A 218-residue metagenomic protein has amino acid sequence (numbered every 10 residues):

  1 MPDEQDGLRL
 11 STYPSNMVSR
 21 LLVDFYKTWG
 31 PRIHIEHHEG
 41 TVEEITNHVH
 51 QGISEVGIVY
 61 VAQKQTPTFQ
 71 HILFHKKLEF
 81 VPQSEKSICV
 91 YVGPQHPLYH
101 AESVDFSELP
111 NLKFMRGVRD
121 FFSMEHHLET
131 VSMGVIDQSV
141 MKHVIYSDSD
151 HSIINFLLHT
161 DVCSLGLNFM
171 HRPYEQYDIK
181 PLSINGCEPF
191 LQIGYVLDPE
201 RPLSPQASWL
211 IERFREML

Functional and structural regions predicted by a protein language model:
E4-P67: Central regulatory/effector-binding core of bacterial HTH transcription factors
G7-T12, G57, Y91, M115 (+2 more regions): Short, well-ordered beta-strand segments
M17-D24, T66, F106, P110-D137 (+1 more regions): Secondary-structure junction motif
T41, H50-S54, D120-K180: Hydrophobic hinge/microswitch elements
T46, H50, F80, F106 (+1 more regions): Short hydrophobic/charged patches on amphipathic alpha-helices used for structural packing and interfaces
I72-I88, V92-M115: Flexible hinge/capping segments at coil-to-helix
H75-V81, K86, H151-E200: Beta-alpha-beta core module
Y91-P97, Q192-L203: A bilobed periplasmic-binding-protein/Venus flytrap-type ligand-binding module shared by bacterial periplasmic
